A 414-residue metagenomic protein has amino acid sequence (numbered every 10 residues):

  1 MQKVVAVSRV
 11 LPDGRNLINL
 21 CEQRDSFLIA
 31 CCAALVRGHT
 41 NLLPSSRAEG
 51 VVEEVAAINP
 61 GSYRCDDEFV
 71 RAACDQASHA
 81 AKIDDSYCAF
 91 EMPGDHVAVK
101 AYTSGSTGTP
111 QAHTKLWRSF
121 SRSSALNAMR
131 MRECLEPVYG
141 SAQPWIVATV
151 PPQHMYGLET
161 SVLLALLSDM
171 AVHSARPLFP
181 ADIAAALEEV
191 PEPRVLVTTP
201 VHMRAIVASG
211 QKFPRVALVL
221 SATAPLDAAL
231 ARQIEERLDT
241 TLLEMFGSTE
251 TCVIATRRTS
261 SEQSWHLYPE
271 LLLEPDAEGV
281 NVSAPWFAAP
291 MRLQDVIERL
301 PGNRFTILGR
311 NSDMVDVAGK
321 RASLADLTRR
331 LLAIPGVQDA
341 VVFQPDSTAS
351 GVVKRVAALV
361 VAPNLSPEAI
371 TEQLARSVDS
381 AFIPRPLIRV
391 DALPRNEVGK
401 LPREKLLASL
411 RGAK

Functional and structural regions predicted by a protein language model:
V7-R47, Q143-P144, A148-P152, R321: Conserved AMP-binding/adenylate-forming
E22, T40-V55, M170-V190, A322-L327: ATP-dependent adenylate-forming carboxylate-activation enzymes
A57-E68, T114-C134, G140-A205, L243: AMP-binding/adenylate-forming
A80-Y102, C134-I146: Conserved pre-ATP/AMP-binding loop-to-beta segment of ANL
V97-K115, T249-E250: Conserved adenylation A10 loop of the ANL superfamily
A208-E262: Gly/Ser/Thr-rich phosphate-binding loop
Q294-F382: AMP-binding/adenylate-forming catalytic core of the ANL superfamily
V315, A357-L359, Q373-K414: Conserved C-terminal "lid"/linker of ANL adenylate-forming enzymes
